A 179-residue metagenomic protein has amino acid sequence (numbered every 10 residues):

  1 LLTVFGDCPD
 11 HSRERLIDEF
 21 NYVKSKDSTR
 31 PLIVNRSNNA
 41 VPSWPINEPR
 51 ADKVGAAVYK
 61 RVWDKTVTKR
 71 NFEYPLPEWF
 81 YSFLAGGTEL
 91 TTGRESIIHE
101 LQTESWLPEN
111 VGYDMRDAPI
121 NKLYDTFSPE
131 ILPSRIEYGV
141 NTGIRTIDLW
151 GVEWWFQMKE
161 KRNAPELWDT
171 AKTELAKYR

Functional and structural regions predicted by a protein language model:
L1, R15-K26, N39-I46, G139-T142: An active-site-proximal structural segment forming one wall of the substrate-binding cleft that immediately precedes
L1-H11, D148-L149: Active-site groove signature of glycoside hydrolases
F5-G6, R70, P119-K122: A short, structure-level motif marking secondary-structure boundaries and short turns
G6, N38, K60, E153: Flexible, active-site-proximal loop/turn residues at the rims of small-molecule/cofactor binding pockets and catalytic
D10-R15, N71-W79, L123-F127, I131 (+1 more regions): Alpha-helix N-cap and loop-to-helix initiation/capping positions
R13-N21, Y81-G86, L132, I136-V140: Generic structural signal for well-ordered alpha-helices, preferentially at hydrophobic/aromatic core positions
S25, P31-I33, N39-G112, W168-A171: Glycoside hydrolase catalytic-domain groove-lining segments
E95-R179: Substrate-binding cleft of secreted/luminal carbohydrate-active enzymes
